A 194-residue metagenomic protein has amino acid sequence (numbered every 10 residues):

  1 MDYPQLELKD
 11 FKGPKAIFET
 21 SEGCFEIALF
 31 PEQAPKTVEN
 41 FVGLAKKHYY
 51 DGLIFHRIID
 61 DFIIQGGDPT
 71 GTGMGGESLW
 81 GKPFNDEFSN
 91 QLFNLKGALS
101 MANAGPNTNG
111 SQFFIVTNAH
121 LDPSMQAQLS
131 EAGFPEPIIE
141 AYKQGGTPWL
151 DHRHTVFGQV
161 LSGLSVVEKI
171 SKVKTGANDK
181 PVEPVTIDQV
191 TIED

Functional and structural regions predicted by a protein language model:
M1-D194: Cyclophilin-like peptidyl-prolyl cis-trans isomerases
